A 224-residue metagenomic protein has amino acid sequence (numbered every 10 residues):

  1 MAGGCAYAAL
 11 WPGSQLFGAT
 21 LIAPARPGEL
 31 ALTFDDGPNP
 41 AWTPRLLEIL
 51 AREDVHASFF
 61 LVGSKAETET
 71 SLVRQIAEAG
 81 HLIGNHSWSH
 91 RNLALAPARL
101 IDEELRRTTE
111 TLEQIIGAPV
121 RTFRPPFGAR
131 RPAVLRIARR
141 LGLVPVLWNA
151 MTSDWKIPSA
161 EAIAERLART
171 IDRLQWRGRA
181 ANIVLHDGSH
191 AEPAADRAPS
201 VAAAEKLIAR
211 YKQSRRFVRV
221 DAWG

Functional and structural regions predicted by a protein language model:
M1-L10: Hydrophobic alpha-helical topogenic segments used for membrane insertion/localization
A9-A96, L100, E104, T109-I116: Active-site beta->alpha N-cap acidic-glycine motif
S14-R26, R52-D54, E67, A194-G224: C-terminal domain-boundary segment and adjacent tail
F34, L61-G63, N85-S87, P125-F127 (+3 more regions): A cross-domain feature marking catalytic cores of carbohydrate-active enzymes and several ubiquitous metabolic/repair
R74, I101-L105, A160-L167, R197-A204: Charged helix-capping and loop-helix junction motifs
R91-A96, K156, A191-A194: A short acidic, helix-capping loop that chelates divalent metal ions and anchors anionic groups
A129, L135-W176, R215-G224: His/Asp/Glu-enriched short active-site or ligand-binding loop at hydrolase and phosphoryl-transfer sites
